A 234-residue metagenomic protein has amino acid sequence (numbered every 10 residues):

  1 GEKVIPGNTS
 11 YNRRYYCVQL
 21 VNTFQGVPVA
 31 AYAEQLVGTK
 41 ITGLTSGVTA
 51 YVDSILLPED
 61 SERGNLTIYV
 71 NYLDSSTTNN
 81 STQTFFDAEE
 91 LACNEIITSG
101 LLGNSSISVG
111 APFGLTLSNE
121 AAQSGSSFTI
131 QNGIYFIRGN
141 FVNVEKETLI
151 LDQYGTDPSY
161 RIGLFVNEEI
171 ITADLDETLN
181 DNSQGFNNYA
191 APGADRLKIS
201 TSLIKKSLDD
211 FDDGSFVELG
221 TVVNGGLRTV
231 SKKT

Functional and structural regions predicted by a protein language model:
G1-T234: Subunit-assembly interface segments of extracellular/virion macromolecular structures
